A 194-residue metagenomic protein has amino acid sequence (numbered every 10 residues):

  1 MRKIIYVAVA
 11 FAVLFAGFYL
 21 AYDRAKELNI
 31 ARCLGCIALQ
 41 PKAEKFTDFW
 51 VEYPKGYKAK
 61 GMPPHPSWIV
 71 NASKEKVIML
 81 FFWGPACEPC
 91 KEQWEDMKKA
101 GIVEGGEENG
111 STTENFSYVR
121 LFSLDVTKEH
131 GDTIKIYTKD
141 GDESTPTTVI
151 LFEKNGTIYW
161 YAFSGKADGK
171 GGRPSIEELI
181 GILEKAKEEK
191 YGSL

Functional and structural regions predicted by a protein language model:
M1-G56, K185-K187, G192-L194: N-terminal targeting signals for export/organelle localization
P63, F82, G106-D132: Thiol-based oxidoreductase modules, predominantly thioredoxin-like and allied folds used for disulfide exchange
W68, P89-T113: Typically the conserved alpha-helix immediately C-terminal to a functionally engaged Cys/Sec in thioredoxin-like
W68-P85: Short active-site neighborhood of thiol/selenol oxidoreductases, capturing the structured segment around
N71-K74, T113-F116, K139-S144: Extracellular/periplasmic catalytic domains that process cell-envelope and extracellular macromolecules
L80, C87-Q93, T148: The canonical Cys-X-X-Cys-His
G84-P89, D96, V126-G131, E143 (+2 more regions): Solvent-exposed loop/turn segments at secondary-structure junctions within structured extracellular/periplasmic domains
E143-L194: Non-catalytic, surface beta->alpha helical segment in thiol-disulfide oxidoreductase systems
